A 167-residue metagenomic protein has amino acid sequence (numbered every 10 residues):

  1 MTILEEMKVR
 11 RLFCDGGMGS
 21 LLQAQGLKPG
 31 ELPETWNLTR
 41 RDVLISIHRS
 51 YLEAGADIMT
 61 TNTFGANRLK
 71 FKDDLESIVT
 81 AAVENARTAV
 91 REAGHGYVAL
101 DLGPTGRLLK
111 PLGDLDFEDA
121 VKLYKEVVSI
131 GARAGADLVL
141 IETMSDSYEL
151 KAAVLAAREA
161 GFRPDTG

Functional and structural regions predicted by a protein language model:
M1-G167: Domain-level signal for soluble alpha/beta catalytic cores
